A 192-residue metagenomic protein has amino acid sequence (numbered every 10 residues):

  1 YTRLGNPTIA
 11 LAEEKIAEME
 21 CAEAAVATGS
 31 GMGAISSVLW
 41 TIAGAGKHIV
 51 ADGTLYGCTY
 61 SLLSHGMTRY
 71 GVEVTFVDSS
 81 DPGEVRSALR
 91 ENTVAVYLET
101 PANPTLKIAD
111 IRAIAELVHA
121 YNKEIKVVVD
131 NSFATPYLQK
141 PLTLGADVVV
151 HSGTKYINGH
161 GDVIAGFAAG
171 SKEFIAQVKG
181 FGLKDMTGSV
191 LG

Functional and structural regions predicted by a protein language model:
Y1-E14, E18, M186: A glycine-/small-polar-enriched, mobile loop at the entrance of the PLP active site in fold-type I
A24-G192: Conserved PLP-enzyme active-site core in the AAT-like
